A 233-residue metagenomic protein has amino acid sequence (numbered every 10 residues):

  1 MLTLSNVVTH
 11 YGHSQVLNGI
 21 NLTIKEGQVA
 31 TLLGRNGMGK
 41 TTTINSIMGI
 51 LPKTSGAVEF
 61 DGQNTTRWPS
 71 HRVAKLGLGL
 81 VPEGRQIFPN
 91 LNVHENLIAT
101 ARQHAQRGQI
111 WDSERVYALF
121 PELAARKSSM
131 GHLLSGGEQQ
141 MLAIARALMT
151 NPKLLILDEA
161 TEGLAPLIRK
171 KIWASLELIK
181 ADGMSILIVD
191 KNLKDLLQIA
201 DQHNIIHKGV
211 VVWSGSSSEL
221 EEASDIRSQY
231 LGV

Functional and structural regions predicted by a protein language model:
G12, P52-K53, W68, Q86 (+4 more regions): ABC-type ATPase nucleotide-binding domains, specifically the catalytic core motifs of the NBD
L33-R35: The feature captures the beta-strand-to-loop junction immediately N-terminal to the Walker
M48: Helix-to-loop junction immediately C-terminal to a conserved catalytic motif
G56-N64, L76, Q109-S113, A118: Conserved ABC transporter NBD signature motif
M130-L134, E138: Conserved ABC ATPase signature
A147-L148: ABC ATPase C-loop
L155-E159: Catalytic Walker B motif of ABC-type/P-loop ATPase nucleotide-binding domains
